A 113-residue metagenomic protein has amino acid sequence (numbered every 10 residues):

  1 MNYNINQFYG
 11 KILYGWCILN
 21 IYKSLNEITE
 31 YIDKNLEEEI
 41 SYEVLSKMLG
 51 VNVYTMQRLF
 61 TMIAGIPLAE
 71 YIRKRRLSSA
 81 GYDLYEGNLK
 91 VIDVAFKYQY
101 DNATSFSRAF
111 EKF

Functional and structural regions predicted by a protein language model:
N2-E27, I63-P67: Short, Lys/Arg-enriched, Trp-marked, Pro/Gly-tolerant hinge/linker segments that flank
Y14-I18, T29-K34, S46-K47, T55: Recognition helices and adjacent regulatory flanks at domain boundaries
N26-E43, M62-Y98: Terminal helix-turn-helix DNA-binding modules in bacterial transcription factors
L49, Y98-Q99: Core residues of bacterial helix-turn-helix
N52-V53, D101-N102: Short coil turns linking two alpha-helices in DNA-binding domains
M56, F60, S105-F106, F110: Short hydrophobic/aromatic patch on the recognition helix
